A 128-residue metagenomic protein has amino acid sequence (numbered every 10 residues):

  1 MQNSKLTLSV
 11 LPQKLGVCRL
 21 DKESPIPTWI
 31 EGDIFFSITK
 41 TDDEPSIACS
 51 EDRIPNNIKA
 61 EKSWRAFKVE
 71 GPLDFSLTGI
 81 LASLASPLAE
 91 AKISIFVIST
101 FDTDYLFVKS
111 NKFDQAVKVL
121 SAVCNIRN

Functional and structural regions predicted by a protein language model:
M1-P87, Q115-N128: Regulatory modules associated with amino-acid/nitrogen control
S76-D102, L106-N111: A structural feature that tracks compact, well-ordered secondary-structure segments with a strong bias toward
